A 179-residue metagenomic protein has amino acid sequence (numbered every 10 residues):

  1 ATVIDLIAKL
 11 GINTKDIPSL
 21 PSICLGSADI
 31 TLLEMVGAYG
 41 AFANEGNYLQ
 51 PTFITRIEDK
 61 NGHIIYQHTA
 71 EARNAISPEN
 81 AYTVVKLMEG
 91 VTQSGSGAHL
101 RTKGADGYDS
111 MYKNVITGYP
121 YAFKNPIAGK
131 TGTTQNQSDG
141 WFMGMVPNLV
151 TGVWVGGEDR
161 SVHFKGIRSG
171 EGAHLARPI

Functional and structural regions predicted by a protein language model:
A1-I12, I17-N44, L87-Q93: Active-site-adjacent helix/loop patches that line small-molecule binding or acyl-intermediate pockets
T31-G37, A41-I179: A penicillin-recognizing enzyme superfamily signal
